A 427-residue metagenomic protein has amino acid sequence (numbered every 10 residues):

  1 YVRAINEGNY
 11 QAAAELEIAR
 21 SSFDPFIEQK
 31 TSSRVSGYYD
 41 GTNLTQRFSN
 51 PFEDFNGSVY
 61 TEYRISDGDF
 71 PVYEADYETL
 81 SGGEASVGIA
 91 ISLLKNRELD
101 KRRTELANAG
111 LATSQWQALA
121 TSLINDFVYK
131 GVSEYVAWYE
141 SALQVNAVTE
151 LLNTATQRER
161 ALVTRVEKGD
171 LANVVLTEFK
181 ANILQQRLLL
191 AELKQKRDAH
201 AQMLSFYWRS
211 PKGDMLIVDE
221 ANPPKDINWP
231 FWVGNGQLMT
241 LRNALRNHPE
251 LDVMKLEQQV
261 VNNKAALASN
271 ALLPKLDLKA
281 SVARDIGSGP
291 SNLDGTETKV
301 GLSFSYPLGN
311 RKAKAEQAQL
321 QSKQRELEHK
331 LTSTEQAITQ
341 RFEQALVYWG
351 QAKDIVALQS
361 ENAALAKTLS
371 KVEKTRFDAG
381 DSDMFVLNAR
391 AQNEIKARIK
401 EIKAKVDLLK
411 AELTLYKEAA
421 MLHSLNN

Functional and structural regions predicted by a protein language model:
Y1-K30, R34, D40, R47: N-terminal cofactor/phosphate-binding cores enriched in small/glycine residues, especially glycine-rich loops such as
V2-A19, L123-V148, Q157, T164 (+5 more regions): Amphipathic alpha-helical coiled-coil segments
R3-G8, R20, F55-G82, L94-L119 (+8 more regions): Sec/SRP-type N-terminal targeting helices
K30-I91, N222-V233, A266, K279-A318 (+1 more regions): Small/polar, glycine/serine/threonine/aspartate-rich low-complexity segments that form flexible
D170-A172, A191-T240, D383, K410-N427: Short, solvent-exposed, mixed-charge loop/turn linkers that connect secondary-structure elements
L193, P249, A404: Metallo-beta-lactamase
P224-F231, G236-D252, L256-Q259, L267-S281 (+1 more regions): Long, K/E/R/D-enriched contiguous segments that form extended
